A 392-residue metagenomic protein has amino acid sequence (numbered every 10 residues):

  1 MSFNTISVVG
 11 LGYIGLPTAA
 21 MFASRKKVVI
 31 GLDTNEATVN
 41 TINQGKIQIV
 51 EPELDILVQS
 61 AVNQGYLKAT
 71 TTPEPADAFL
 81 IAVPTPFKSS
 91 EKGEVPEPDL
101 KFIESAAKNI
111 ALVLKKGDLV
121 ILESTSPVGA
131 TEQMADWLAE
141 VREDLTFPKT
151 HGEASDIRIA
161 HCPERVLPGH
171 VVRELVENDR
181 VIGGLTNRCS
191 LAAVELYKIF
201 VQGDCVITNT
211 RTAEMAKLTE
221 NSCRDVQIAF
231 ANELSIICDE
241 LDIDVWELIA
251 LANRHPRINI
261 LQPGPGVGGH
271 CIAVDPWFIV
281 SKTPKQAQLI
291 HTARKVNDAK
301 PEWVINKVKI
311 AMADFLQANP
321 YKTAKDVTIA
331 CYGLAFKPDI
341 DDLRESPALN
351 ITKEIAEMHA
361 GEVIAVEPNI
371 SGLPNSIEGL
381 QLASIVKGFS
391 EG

Functional and structural regions predicted by a protein language model:
M1-G392: Structural/interface elements that position substrates and couple domains in central-metabolism enzymes
